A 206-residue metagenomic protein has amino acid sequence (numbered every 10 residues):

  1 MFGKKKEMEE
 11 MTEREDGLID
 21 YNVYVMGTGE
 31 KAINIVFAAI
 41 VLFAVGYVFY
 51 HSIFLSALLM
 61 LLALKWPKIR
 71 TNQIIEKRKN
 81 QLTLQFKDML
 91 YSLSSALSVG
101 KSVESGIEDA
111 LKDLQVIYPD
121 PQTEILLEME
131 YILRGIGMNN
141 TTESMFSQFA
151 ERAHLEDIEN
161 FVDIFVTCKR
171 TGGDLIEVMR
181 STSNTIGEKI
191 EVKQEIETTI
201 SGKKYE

Functional and structural regions predicted by a protein language model:
M1-Y91, I190-T198, K203-E206: Hydrophobic alpha-helical signal-anchor/transmembrane segments
M60-E151, E156-T167, D174-I176: Juxtamembrane/interface alpha-helical elements of multi-pass membrane proteins
H154, I158, V162-E206: Membrane-associated alpha-helical segments
